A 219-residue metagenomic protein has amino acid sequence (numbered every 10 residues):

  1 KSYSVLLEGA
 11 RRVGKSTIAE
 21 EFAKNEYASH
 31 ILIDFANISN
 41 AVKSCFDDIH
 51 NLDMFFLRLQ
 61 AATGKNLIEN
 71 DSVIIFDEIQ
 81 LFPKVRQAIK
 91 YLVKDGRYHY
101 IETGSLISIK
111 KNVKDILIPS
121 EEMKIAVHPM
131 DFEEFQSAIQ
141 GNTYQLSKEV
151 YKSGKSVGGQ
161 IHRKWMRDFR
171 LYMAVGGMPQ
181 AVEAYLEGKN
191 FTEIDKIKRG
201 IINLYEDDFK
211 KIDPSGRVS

Functional and structural regions predicted by a protein language model:
L7: Hydrophobic anchor at the beta1->P-loop junction of P-loop NTPases
K15: Conserved lysine of the Walker
I18, F22: Hydrophobic positions on the alpha1 helix immediately C-terminal to the Walker A/P-loop
N37-N70: Short glycine-rich substrate-engagement loop in P-loop NTPases that contacts/grips substrate
L67-K84: Conserved P-loop NTPase "ATPase switch" module shared by AAA+ and STAND
I75, H99-S105, A126: Structural recognition of the conserved hydrophobic beta-strand(s) that form the central parallel beta-sheet of P-loop
Y91, S108-K124, Q136-G141: Short regulatory helix/loop adjacent to the ATP-binding pocket of P-loop NTPases
S137-S219: Interdomain hinge/linker elements that couple catalytic modules in large macromolecular machines
